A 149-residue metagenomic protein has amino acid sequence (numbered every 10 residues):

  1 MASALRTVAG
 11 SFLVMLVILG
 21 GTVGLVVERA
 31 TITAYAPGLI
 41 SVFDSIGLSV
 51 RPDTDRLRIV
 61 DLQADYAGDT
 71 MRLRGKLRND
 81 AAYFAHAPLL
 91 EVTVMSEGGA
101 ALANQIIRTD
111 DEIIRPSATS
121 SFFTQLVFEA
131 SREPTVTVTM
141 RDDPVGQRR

Functional and structural regions predicted by a protein language model:
M1-T70, R132, T137-T139, Q147-R149: Membrane engagement elements in two modes
T54-R149: C-terminal soluble domains/tails of integral membrane proteins
